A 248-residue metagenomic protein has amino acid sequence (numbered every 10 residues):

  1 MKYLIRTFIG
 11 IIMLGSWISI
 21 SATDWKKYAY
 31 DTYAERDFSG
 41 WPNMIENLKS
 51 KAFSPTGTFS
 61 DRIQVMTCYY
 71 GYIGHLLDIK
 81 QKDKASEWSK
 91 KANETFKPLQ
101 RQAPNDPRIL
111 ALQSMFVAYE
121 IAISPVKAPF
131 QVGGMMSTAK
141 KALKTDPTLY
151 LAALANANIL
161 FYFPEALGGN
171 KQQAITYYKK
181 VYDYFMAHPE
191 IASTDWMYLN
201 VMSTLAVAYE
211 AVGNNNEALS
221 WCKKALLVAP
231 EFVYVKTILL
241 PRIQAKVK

Functional and structural regions predicted by a protein language model:
M1-K26: Bacterial Sec-dependent N-terminal signal peptides
I18-I79: N-terminal leader/linker segments that initiate helical-solenoid repeat arrays
A34-K49, K82-T95, A128-M136, K171-Y184: Helix-turn-helix repeat elements of alpha-solenoid scaffolds
S50-Q64, T95-I109, K140-L149, Y182-D195: Flexible helix-coil transition and linker loops at the boundaries of alpha-helical arrays
